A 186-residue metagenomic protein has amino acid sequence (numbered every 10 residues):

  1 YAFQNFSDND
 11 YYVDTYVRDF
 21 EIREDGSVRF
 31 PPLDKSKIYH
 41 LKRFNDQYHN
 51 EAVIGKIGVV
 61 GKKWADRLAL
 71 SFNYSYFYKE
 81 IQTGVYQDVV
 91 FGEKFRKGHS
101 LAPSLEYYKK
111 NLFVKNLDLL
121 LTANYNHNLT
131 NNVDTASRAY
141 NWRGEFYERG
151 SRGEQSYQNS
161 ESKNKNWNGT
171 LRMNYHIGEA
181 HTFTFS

Functional and structural regions predicted by a protein language model:
Y1-Y86: Periplasmic-side early beta-strands and strand-to-turn transitions of outer-membrane beta-barrels
D10-V17, D34-N50, E80-G98, N132-W142 (+1 more regions): Extracellular/periplasm-exposed beta-strand and loop segments of Gram-negative cell-envelope proteins, dominated by
I54-F77, R96-S186: Face-selective signature of the C-terminal outer-membrane beta-barrel domain
